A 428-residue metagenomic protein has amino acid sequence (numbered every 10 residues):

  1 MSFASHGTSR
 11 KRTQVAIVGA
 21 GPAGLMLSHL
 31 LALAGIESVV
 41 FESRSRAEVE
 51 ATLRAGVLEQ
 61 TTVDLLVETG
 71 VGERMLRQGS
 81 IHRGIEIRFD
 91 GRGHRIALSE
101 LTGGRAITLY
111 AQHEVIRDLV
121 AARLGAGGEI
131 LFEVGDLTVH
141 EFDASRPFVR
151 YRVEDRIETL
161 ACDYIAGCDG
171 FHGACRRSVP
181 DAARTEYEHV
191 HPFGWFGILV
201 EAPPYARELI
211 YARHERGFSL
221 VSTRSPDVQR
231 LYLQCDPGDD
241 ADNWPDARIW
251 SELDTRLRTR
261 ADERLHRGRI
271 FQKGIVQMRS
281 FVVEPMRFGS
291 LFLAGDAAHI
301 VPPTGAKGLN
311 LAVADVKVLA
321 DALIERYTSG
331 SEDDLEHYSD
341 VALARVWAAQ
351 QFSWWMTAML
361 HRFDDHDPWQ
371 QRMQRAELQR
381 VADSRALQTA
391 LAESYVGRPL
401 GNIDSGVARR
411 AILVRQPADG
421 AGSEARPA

Functional and structural regions predicted by a protein language model:
F3-S9, A306, D321-A428: C-terminal helical "tail/cap" subdomain of flavin- and related membrane-associated enzymes
G7-A23: Beta1/beta-strand and adjacent pyrophosphate-binding region of the FAD-binding site in flavoprotein oxidoreductases
V18-L33, L119, G274-W355: Conserved mid-domain beta->alpha element of the FAD-binding
A32-L53: Glycine-rich FAD pyrophosphate-binding loop
V40-F41, G167, A212, A294: Generic enzyme active-site microenvironment
A51-R54, E59-A126, H140: Active-site-adjacent segment of FAD-dependent monooxygenases/related oxidoreductases
A121, G128, V134-V139, D143-G274 (+1 more regions): Conserved FAD-binding catalytic core of PHBH/FMO-like flavoproteins
